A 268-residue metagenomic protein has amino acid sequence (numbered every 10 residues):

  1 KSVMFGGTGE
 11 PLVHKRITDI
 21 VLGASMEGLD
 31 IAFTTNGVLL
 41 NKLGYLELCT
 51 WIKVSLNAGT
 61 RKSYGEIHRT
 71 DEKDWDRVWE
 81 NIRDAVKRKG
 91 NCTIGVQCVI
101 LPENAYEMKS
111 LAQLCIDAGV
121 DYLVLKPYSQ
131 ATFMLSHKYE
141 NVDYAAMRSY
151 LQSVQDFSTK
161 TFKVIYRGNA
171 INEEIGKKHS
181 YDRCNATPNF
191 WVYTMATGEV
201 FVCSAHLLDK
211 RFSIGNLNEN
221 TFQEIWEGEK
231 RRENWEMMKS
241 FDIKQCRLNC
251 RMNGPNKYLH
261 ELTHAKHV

Functional and structural regions predicted by a protein language model:
K1: Catalytic domains of carbohydrate-active enzymes, especially glycoside hydrolases
M4, V13, G23, E27-D30 (+3 more regions): Radical SAM enzyme [4Fe-4S]-AdoMet core and its adjacent flexible, acidic and glycine-rich loops/tails across
M4-G9, N36: Glycine-rich beta-strand-to-loop/alpha-helix junction loops that act as flexible
R16-I17: Acidic donor-diphosphate engagement hotspot in glycosyltransferases and nucleotidyltransferases that stabilizes
D30-N36: Short, hydrophobic beta-strand segments that form beta-sheet elements in well-ordered domains
V38-N41: Short loop/turn elements that flank and shape the SAM/SAH-binding pocket of Class I
H206-N256: Membrane-interface junctions of multi-pass transporters
R251-V268: An exposure/low-complexity boundary signal
